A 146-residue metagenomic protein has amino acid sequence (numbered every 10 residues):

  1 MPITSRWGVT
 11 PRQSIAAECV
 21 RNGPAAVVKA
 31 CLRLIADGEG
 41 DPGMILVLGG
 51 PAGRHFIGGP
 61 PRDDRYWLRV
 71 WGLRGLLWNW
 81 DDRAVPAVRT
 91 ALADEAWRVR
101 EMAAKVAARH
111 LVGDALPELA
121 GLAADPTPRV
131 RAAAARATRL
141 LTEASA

Functional and structural regions predicted by a protein language model:
M1-P86, T90-A93: Extended repeat-based scaffolds of very large eukaryotic assembly and lipid-transport proteins
D64-R65, E95-W97, P126-T127: Short inter-helical turns and helix N-cap capping residues of alpha-solenoid HEAT/ARM repeat scaffolds
G72, A103-A104, A134: Conserved hydrophobic register position within alpha-solenoid helical repeats
D81-D82, G113, E143-A144: Alpha-solenoid helical repeat scaffolds
A87-V88, M102, E118: A short acidic, amphipathic alpha-helical/loop segment
R98-E101, V106-R109, D114: Well-ordered mid-protein domain cores that form the structural environment of catalytic cofactors
A120-A123, T127-A146: Eukaryotic acidic, Ser/Thr-rich intrinsically disordered low-complexity regions
